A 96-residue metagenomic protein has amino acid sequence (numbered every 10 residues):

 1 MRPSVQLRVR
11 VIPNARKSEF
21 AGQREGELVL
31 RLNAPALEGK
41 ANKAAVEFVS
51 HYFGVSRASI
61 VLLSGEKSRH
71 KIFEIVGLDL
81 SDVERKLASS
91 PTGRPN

Functional and structural regions predicted by a protein language model:
M1-E47, V55-R57, V61-E66, K71-N96: Contiguous, often N-terminal, cationic amphipathic patches that form binding interfaces
S50: The alpha-helix within a helix-turn-helix
